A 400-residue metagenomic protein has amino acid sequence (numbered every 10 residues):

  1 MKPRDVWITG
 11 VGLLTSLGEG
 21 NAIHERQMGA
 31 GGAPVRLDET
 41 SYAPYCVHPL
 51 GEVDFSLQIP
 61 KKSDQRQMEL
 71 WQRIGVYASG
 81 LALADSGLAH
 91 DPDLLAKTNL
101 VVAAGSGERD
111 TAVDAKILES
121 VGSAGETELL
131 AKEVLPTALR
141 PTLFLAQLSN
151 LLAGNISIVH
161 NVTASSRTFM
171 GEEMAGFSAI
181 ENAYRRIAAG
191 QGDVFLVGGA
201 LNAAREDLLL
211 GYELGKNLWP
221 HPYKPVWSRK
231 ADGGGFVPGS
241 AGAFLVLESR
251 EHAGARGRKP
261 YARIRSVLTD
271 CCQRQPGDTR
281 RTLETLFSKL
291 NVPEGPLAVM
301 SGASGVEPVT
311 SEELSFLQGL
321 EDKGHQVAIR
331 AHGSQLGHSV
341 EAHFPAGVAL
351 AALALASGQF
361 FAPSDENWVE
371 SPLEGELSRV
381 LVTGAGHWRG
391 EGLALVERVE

Functional and structural regions predicted by a protein language model:
M1-D64, E251-R265, P345-A362, G392-E400: ACP-dependent fatty acid/polyketide chain-elongation machinery
R4-L14, G32-E39, L218-A298, A328 (+2 more regions): Condensing-enzyme catalytic core mediating Claisen C-C bond formation in acyl metabolism
W7-I8, H24, G29-H160, A164 (+4 more regions): Conserved beta-ketoacyl condensing-enzyme motif
G12, V101-A104, M170, F195-L201 (+3 more regions): Short beta-strand segments
K62-G80, P141-L145, S166-E181, R229-F244 (+3 more regions): Active-site pocket-shaping loop/turn-to-helix segments
G75-D85, S149-H160, S166-L201, V237-R258 (+1 more regions): Active-site-proximal alpha-helical scaffold in enzymes
G192-G215, W219-R229, G233-G234, S266-G277 (+2 more regions): Acyl-CoA/ACP chain-elongation machinery
E370-G384, W388-E400: Conserved glycine-rich phosphate/nucleotide-binding loop and adjacent Mg2+-coordinating catalytic segment
